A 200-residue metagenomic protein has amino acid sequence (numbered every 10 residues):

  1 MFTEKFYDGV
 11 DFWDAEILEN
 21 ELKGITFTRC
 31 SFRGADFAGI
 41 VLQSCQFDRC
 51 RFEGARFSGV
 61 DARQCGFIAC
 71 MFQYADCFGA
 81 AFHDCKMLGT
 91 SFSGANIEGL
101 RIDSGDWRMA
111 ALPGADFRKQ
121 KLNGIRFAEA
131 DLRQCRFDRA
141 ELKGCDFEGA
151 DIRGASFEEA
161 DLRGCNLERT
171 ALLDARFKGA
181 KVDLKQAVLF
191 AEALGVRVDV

Functional and structural regions predicted by a protein language model:
M1-V200: Tandem repeat scaffolds
